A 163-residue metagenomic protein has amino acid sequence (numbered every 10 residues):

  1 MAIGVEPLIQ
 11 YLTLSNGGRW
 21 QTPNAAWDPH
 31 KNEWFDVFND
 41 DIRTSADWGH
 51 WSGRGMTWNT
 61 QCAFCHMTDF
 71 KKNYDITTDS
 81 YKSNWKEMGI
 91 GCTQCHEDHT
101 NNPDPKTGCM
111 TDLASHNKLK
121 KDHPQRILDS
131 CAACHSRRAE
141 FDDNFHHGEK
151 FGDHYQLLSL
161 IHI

Functional and structural regions predicted by a protein language model:
M1-G4, L8-S15, T22-N24, N32 (+2 more regions): Primarily the internal scaffold of c-type cytochrome electron-transfer domains, especially repeated/multiheme c-type
W51-S52: Short, polar/flexible loop-turn hinges at active-site or ligand-entry regions and domain interfaces
G55-N59, A63-K72: C-terminal substrate/ligand-recognition segments
